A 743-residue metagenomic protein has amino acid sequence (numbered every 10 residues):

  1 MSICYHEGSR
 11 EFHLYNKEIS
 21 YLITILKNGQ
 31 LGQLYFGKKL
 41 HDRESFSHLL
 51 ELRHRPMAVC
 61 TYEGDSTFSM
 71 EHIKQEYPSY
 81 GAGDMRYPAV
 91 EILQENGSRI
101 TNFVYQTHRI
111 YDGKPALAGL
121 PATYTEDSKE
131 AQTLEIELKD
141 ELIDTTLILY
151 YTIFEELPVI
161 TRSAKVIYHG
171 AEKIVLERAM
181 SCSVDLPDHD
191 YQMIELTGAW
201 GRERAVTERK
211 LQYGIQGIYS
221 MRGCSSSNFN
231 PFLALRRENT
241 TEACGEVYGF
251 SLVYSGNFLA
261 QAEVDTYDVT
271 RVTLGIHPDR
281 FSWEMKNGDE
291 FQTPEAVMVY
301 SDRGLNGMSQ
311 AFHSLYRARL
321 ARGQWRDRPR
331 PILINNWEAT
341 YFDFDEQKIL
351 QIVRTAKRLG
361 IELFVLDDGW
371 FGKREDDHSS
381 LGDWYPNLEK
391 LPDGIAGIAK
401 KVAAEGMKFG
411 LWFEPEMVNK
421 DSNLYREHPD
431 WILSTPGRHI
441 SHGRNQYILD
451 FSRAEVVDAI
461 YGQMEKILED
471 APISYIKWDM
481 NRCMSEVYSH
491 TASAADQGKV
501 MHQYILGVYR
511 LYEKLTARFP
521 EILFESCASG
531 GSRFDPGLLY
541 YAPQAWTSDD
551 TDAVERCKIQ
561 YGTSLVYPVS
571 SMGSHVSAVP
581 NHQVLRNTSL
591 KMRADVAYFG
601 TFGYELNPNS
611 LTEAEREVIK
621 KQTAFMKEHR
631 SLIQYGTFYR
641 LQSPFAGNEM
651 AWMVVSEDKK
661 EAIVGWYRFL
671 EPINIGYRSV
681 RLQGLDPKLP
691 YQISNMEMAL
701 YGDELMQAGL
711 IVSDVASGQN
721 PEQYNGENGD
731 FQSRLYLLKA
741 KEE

Functional and structural regions predicted by a protein language model:
I3-Y5, S9-H13, Y21, L31-E263 (+2 more regions): Polysaccharide-binding surfaces and accessory modules of carbohydrate-active proteins
E18, A164, G288, I334 (+7 more regions): Conserved, mostly hydrophobic/aromatic
S69-H72, E76-L117, C244-N257, V299-Q324 (+4 more regions): Glycine-rich, aromatic-flanked loop segments that form ligand/cofactor-binding clefts across common enzyme folds
S98-Y105, W283-D302, F731-L738: Short Pro-Gly-centered flexible turn/kink motifs
L233, E242, P644-P687: Carbohydrate-binding surface patches
W325-G462, Y475: Aromatic-lined carbohydrate-binding/catalytic grooves of carbohydrate-active enzymes
N419, L424-D458, H502-N609: Glycan-recognition surfaces
L670-E743: C-terminal beta-sandwich/jelly-roll accessory domains of carbohydrate-active enzymes
